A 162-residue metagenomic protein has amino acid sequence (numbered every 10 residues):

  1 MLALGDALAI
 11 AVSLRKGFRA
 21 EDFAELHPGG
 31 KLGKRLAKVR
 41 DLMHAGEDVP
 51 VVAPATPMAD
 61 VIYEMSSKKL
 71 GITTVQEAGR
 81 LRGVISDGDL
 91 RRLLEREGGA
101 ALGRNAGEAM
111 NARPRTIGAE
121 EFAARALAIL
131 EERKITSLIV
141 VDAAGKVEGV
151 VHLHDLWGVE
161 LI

Functional and structural regions predicted by a protein language model:
M1, G5, L32-R35, P54-M58 (+1 more regions): Generic structural signal for well-ordered, non-membrane alpha-helical segments in soluble metabolic enzymes
M1-G17: Short alpha-helices
L14-H44: Internal, active-site/partner-interface "lid" segment
E25, H44, R92, R96 (+2 more regions): Phosphate-coordinating loops and pocket residues in cytosolic domains that bind phosphorylated ligands
L36-V49, G103-P114: Bateman (tandem CBS) regulatory domains
L42, M65-K68, T73-D89, A109 (+2 more regions): A glycine-centered beta-loop-beta connector
V51-K69, Q76, L94, T116-I135 (+2 more regions): The conserved cystathionine-beta-synthase
L90-R104, L156-I162: A short, polar/charged loop-to-alpha-helix boundary motif
